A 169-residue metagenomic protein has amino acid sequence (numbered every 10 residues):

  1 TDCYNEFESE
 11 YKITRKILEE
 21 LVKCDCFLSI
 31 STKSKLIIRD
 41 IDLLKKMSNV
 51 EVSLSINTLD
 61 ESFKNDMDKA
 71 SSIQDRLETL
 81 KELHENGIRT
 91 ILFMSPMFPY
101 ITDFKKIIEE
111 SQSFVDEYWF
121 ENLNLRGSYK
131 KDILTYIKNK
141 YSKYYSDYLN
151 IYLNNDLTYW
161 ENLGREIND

Functional and structural regions predicted by a protein language model:
T1-L163: Conserved AdoMet/S-adenosylmethionine-binding subsite of the radical SAM
N168-D169: Charge-patterned, long linear interaction tracts outside catalytic cores
